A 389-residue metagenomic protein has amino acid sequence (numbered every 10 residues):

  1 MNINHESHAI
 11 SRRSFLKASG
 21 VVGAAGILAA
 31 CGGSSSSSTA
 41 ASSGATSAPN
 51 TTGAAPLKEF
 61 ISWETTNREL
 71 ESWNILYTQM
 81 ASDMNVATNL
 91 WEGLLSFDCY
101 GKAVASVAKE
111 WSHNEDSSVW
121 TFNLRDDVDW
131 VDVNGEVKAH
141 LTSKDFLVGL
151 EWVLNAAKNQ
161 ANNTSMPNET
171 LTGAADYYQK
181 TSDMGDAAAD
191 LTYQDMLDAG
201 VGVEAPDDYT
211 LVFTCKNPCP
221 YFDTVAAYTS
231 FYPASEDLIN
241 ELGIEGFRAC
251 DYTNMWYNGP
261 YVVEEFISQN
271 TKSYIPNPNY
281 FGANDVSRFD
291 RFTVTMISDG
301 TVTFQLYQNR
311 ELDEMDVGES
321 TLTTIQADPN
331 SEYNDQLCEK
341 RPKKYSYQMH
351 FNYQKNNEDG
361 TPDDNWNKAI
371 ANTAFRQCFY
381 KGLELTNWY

Functional and structural regions predicted by a protein language model:
N2-N4, H8-S11, F15, C31-G33 (+5 more regions): Extracytoplasmic/periplasmic ligand-capture domains
G32-S42: Bacterial lipoprotein signal-peptidase II cleavage site
S43-F60: N-terminal low-complexity, Pro/Thr/Ser-rich intrinsically disordered segments that act as propeptides or flexible
W63-D116, W256-Y257: N-terminal lobe/hinge region of extracytoplasmic solute-binding protein
T65-R68, N217-C219, D316-T323: Beta->alpha turn/N-cap motifs
Q160-A199, N356-A371: Surface-exposed intrinsically disordered loops and tails
D183-G200, E204-T210, T214-S287, R291-T293 (+1 more regions): Gly/Pro-rich hinge or "lid" segments in bacterial periplasmic/extracellular proteins
